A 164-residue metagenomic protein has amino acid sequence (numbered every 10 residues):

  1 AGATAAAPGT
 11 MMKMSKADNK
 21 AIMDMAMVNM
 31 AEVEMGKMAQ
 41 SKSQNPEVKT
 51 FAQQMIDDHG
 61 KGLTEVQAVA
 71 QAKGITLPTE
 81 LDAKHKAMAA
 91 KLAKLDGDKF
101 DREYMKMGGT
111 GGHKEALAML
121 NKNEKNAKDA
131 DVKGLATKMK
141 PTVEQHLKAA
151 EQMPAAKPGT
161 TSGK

Functional and structural regions predicted by a protein language model:
A1-K164: His/Met- and acidic-residue-enriched segments that coordinate or traffic transition-metal cofactors and support
